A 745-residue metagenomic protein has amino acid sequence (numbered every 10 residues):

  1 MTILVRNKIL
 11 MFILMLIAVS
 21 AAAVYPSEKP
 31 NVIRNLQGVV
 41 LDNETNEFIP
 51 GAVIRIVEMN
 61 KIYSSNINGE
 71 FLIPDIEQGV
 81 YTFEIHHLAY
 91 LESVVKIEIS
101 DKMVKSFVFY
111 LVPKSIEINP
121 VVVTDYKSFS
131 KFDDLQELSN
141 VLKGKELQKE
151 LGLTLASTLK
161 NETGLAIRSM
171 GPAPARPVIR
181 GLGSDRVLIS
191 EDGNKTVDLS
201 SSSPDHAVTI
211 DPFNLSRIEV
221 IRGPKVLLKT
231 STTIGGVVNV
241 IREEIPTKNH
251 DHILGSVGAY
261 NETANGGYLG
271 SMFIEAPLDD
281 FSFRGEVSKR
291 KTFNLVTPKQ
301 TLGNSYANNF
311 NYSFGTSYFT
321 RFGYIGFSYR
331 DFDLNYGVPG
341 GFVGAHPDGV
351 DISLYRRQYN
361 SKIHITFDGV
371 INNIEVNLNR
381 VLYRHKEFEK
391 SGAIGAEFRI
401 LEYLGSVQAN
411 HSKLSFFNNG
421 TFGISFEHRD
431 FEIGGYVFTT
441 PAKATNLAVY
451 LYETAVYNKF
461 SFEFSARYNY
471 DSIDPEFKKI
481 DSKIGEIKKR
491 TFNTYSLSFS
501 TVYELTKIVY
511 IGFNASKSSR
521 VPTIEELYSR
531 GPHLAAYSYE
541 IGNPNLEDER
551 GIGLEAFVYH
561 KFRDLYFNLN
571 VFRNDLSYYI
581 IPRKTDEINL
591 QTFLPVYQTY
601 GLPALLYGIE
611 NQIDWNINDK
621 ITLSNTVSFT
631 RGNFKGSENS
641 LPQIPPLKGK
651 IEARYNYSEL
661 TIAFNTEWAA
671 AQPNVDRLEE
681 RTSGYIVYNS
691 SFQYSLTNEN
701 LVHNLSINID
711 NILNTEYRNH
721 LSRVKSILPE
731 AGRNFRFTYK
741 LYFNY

Functional and structural regions predicted by a protein language model:
N35, N265-K291, T301-N335, D351-D368 (+6 more regions): Transmembrane beta-barrel wall of Gram-negative outer-membrane proteins
L41, R55, H86-Y90, S100 (+3 more regions): Short, acidic, small-residue-rich periplasmic hinge/interaction motif at the N-terminus of Gram-negative outer-membrane
F132-T154, K160, I167-N214, R222-V237 (+5 more regions): Flexible, glycine/serine/threonine-rich loop segments and coil->beta-strand junctions that form periplasmic-facing
N214-S216, L227-P298, S305-N311: Outer-membrane beta-barrel translocator/receptor signature
T292-N294, P298-N309, G323-I374, L378-E402 (+2 more regions): Flexible loop and strand-edge segments within Gram-negative outer membrane beta-barrel domains
G315, I394-N410, Y450, I541-E547 (+4 more regions): Outer membrane beta-barrel strand-and-loop segments of large Gram-negative receptors, especially TonB-dependent
S519-R520, D575-Y578, P582, L623 (+2 more regions): C-terminal beta-signal and adjacent terminal beta-strands/loops of Gram-negative outer-membrane beta-barrel proteins
F572-L576, F593-N674, L713, Y742: Gram-negative outer-membrane beta-barrel transporters
